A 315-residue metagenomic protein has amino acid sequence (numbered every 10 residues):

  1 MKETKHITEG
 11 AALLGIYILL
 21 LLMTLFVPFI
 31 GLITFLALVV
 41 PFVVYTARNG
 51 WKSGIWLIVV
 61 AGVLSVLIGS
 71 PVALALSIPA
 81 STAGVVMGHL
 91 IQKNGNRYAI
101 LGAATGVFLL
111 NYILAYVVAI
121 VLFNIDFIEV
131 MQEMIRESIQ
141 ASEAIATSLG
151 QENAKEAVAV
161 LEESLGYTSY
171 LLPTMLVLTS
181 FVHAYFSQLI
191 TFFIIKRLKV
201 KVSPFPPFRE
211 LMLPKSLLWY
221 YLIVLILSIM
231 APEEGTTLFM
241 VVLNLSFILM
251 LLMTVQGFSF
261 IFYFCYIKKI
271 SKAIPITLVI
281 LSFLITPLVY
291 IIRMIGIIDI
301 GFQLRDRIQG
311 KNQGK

Functional and structural regions predicted by a protein language model:
M1-L19, A146-A154, Y221-E233: Membrane topogenic helices and adjacent juxtamembrane segments
M1-V60, K269-L278: Hydrophobic transmembrane alpha-helices
E3, L14, T237-K315: Long, positively charged, glycine-interspersed low-complexity recognition regions
G10-L14, I78-F123: Short helix-perturbing small/polar motifs within transmembrane alpha-helices
G31-H89, G296-D299: Alpha-helical membrane segments and adjacent membrane-interface helices in multi-pass membrane proteins
V118-S169: Membrane-interface interhelical loops and short interface/amphipathic helices in multi-pass inner-membrane
S148-F205: Hydrophobic, aromatic-enriched interface-forming segments
L198-L252, Q256-G257: Small-residue-rich helix-loop
